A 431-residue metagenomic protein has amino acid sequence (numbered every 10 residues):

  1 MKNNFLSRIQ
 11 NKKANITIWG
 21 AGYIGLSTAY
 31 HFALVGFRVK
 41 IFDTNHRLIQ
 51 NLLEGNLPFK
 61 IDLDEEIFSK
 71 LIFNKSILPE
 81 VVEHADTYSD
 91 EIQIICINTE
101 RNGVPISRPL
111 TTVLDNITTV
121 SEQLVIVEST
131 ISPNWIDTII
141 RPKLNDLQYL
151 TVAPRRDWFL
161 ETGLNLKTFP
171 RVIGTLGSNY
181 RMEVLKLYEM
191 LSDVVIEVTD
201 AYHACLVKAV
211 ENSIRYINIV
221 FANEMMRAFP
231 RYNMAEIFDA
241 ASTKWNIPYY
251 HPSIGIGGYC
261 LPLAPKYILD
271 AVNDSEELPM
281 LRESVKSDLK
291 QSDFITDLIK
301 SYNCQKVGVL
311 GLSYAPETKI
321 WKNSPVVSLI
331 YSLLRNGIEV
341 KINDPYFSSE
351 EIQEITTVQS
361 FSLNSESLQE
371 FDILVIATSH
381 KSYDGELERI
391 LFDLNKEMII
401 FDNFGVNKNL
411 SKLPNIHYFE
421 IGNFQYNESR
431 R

Functional and structural regions predicted by a protein language model:
M1-R431: Structural/interface elements that position substrates and couple domains in central-metabolism enzymes
